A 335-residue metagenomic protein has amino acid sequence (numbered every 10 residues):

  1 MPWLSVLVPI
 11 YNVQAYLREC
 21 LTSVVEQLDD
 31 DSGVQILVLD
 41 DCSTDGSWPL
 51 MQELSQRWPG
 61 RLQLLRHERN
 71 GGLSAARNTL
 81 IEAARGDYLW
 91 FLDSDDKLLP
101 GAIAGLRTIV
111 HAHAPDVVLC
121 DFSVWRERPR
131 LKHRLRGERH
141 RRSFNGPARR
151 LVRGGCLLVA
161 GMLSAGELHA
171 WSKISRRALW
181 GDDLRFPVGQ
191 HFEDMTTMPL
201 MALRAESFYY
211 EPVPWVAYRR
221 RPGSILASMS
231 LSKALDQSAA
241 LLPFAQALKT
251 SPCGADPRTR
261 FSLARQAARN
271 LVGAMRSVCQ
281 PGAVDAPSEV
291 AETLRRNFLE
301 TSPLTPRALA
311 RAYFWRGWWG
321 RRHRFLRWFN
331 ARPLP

Functional and structural regions predicted by a protein language model:
V13-E26: Short, well-formed alpha-helical segments that are part of the catalytic scaffolds of diverse glycosyltransferases
S23, D40-P49, R69, L98: A conserved acidic beta->alpha catalytic loop
S32-C42, Q63-H67, S94: Short beta-strand/loop segment that forms part of the nucleotide-sugar
H67-A84, S94: Glycine-rich, basic loop-to-helix element that forms the pyrophosphate-binding segment of sugar-nucleotide handling
L89: Short aromatic/hydrophobic "clamp" motif used to bind/position activated sugar donors
S94-S207, G223-M229: Donor-binding/catalytic cores of nucleotide-activated saccharide and glycerol-phosphate transferases/polymerases
P214-R221, S228-A255, G273, S277-T301: Catalytic core of nucleotide-sugar-dependent glycosyltransferases
C279-P335: Membrane-interface aromatic/basic loop that binds lipid-linked glycans or pyrophosphate carriers, typified by
